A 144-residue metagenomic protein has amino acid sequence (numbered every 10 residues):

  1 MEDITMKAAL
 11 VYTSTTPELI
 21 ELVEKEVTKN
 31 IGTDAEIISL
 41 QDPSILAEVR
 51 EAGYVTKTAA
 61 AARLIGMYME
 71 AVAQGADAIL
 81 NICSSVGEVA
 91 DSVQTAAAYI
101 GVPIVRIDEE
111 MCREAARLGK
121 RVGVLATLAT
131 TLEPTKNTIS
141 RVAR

Functional and structural regions predicted by a protein language model:
M1-R144: Non-catalytic structural scaffold of enzyme domains
